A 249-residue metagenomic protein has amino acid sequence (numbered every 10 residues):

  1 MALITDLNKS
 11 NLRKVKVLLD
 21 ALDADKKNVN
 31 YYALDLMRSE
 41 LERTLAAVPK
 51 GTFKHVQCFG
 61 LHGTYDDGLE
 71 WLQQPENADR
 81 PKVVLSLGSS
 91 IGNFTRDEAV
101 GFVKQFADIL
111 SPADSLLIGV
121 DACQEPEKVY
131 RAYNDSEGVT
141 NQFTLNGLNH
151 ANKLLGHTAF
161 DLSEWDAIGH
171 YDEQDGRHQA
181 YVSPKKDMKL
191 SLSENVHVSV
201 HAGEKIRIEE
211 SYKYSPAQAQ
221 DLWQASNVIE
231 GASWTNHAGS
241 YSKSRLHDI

Functional and structural regions predicted by a protein language model:
M1-S10: Conserved class I S-adenosyl-L-methionine
K9-G68: Class I SAM-dependent methyltransferase SAM/SAH-binding core
L69-A78: Short amphipathic alpha-helix with an adjacent loop that forms part of the alpha/beta core around
D79-S89: Short SAM/SAH-binding signature in class I
G92-F106, S111: A short, conserved alpha-helix within the catalytic core of class I
D108-E125: Conserved beta-strand signature within the Rossmann-like core of class I S-adenosyl-L-methionine
A122, K128-I229: Substrate-binding/catalytic lobe of Class I Rossmann-like enzymes that use SAM or dcSAM, i.e., the mid-to-C-terminal
P184, N236-I249: Core SAM-dependent methyltransferase catalytic element
